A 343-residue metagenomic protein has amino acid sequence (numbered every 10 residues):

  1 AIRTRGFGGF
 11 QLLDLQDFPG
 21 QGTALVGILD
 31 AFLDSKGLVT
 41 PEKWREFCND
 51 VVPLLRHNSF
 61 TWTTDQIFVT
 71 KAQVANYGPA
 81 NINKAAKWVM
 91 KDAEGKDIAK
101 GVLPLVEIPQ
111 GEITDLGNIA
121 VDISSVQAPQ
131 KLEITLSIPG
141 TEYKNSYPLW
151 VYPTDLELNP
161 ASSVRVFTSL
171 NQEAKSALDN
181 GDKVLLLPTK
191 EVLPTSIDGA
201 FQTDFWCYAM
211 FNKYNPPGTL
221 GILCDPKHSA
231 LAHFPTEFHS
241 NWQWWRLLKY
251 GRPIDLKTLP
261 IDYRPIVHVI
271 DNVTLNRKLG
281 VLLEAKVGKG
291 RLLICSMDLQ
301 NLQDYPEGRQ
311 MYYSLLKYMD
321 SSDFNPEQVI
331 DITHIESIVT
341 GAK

Functional and structural regions predicted by a protein language model:
A1-K84, P265: Substrate-binding clefts and catalytic carboxylate motifs of secreted carbohydrate-active enzymes
D17-A24, K91, D97, E173 (+2 more regions): Flexible loop/turn segments at secondary-structure boundaries
N58-F60, L103-I108, V121-I123: Beta-strand-rich interaction surfaces with strong enrichment in secreted/lumenal proteins
Q66-V106, T114-I119, P129-P139: Beta-strand-rich binding/interaction modules
P104-E107, E142-L158: Short beta-strand elements
S162-A209, K286-C295, L315: Short alpha-beta junction capping motif
K190-P194, A209-P306, D323-K343: Catalytic beta-strand/loop cores that center a nucleophilic Ser/Cys/Thr and support acyl-enzyme chemistry
G308-D320: Short amphipathic C-terminal alpha-helix that caps PH/PH-like domains
